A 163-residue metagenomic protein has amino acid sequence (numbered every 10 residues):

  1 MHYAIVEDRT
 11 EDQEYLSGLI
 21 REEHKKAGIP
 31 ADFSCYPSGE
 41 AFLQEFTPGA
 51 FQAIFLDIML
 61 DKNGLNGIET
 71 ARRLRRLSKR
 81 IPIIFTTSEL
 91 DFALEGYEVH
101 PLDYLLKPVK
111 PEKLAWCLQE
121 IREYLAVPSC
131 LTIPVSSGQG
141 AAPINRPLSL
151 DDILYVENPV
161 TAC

Functional and structural regions predicted by a protein language model:
M1-A4: Non-catalytic signal-transmission and effector/linker regions of two-component phosphorelay proteins
E7-R9, S88: Acidic di-acidic motifs
R9-S34: Two-component/phosphorelay signaling modules centered on CheY-like receiver
S17, D32-A53: Acidic, metal-coordinating helix/loop segments flanking the phosphotransfer/catalytic sites of two-component signaling
E23-A31, D57-I68, R72, S137-P143: Short, charged helix-to-loop "capping" segments that act as catalytic/coupling loops
Q44, F51-S129: CheY-like receiver
W116-C163: Conserved binding/recognition cores within well-folded domains
